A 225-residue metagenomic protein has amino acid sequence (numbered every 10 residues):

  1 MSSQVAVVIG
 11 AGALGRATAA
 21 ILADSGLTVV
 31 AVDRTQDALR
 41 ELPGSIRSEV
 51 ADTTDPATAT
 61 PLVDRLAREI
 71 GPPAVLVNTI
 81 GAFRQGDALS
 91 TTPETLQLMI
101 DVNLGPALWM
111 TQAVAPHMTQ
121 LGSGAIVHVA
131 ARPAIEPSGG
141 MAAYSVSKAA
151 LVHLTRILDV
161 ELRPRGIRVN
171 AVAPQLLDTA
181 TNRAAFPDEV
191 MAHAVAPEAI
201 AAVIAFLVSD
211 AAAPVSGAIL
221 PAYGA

Functional and structural regions predicted by a protein language model:
S2-T28: Canonical Rossmann dinucleotide-binding motif of NAD(H)/NADP(H)-dependent dehydrogenases/reductases, specifically
T79-Q85: Conserved NAD(P)H cofactor-binding loop of Rossmann-fold oxidoreductase domains
D87-A88, T95-I100: Substrate-binding pocket helix/loop in short-chain dehydrogenase/reductase
L89, E136-A142, P164: Active-site loop immediately N-terminal to the catalytic Tyr-X3-Lys motif of short-chain dehydrogenase/reductase
T111, S147: Active-site helix of classical SDR
P116, D159-P164: Alpha-helical segment proximal to the catalytic Tyr-Lys
P164-I167, A171, T179, E189-A225: C-terminal helical subdomain
